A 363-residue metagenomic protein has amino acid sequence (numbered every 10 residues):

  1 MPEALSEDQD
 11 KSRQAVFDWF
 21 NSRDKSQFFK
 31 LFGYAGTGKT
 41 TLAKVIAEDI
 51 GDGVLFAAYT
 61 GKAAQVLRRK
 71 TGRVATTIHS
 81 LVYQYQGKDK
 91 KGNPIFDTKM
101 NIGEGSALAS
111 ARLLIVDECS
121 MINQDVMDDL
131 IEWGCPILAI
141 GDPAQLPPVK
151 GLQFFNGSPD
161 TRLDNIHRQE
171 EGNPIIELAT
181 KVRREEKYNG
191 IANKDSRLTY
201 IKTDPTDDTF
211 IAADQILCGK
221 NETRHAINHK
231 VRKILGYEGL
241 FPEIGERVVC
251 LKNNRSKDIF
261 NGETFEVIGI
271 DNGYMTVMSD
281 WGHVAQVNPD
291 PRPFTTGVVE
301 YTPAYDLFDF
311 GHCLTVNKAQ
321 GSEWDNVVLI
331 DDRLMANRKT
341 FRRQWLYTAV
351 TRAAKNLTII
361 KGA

Functional and structural regions predicted by a protein language model:
M1-K11: Dynamic helix-loop-helix/coil hinge segments at AAA+ ATPase domain boundaries and subdomain interfaces
K11-F20, D24-K30, A35-T37, D128-C135 (+2 more regions): Conserved helicase motor core of P-loop NTPases
L42, I46: Hydrophobic positions on the alpha1 helix immediately C-terminal to the Walker A/P-loop
E48-F56: Post-Walker A helix-loop "phosphate-sensing" segment adjacent to the P-loop in P-loop NTPases
A57-S110, L314: Inter-Walker segment of RecA-like/P-loop motor cores
V82, M121-N123, L130, L146-P147: Catalytic P-loop NTPase motifs of RecA-like helicase/translocase cores
S110-N123, M127, I137-D142: SF2 helicase catalytic motif II
V277-A363: C-terminal accessory regions
